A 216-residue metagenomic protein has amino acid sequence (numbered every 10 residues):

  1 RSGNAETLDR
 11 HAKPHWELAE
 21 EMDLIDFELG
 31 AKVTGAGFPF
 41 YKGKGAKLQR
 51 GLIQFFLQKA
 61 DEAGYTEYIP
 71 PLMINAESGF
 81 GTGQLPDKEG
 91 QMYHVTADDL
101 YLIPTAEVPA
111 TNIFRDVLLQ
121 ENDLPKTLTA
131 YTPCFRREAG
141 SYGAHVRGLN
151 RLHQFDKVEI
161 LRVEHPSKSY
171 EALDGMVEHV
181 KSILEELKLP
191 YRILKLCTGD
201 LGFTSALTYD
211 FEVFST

Functional and structural regions predicted by a protein language model:
N4-T216: TRNA-recognition modules of translation machinery and tRNA-sensing kinases, especially anticodon-binding
